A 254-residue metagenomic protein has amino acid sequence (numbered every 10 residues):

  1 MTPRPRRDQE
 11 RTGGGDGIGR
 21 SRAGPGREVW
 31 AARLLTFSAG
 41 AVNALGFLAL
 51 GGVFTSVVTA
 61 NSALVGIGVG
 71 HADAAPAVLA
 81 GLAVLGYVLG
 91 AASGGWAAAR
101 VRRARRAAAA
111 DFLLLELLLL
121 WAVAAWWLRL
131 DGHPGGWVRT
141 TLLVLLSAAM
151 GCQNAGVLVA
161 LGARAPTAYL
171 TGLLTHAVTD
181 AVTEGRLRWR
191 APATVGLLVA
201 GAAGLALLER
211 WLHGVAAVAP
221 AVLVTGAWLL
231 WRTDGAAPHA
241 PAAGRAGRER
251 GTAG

Functional and structural regions predicted by a protein language model:
T2-P238, A243-G254: Alpha-helical transmembrane segments of multi-pass membrane proteins
